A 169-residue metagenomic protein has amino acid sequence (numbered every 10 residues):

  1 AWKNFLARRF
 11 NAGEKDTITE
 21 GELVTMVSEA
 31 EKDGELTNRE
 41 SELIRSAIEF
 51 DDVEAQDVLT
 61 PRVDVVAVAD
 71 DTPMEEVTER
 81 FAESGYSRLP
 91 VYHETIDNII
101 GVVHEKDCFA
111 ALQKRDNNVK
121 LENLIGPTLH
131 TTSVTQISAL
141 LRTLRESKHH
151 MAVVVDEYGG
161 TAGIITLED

Functional and structural regions predicted by a protein language model:
A1-R9: Hydrophobic alpha-helical segments of integral membrane proteins, encompassing both true transmembrane helices
E14-D169: Soluble cytosolic regulatory domains appended to membrane proteins
